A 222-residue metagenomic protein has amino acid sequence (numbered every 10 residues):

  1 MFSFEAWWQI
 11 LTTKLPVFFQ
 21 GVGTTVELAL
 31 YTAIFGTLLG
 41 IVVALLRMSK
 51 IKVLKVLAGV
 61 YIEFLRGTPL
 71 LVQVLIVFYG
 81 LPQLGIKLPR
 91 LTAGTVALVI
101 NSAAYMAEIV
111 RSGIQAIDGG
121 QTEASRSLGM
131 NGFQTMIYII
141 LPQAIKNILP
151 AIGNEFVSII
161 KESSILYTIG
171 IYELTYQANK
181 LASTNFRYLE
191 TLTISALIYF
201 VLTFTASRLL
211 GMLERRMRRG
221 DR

Functional and structural regions predicted by a protein language model:
M1-R222: Transmembrane alpha-helices and adjacent helix-loop boundaries
